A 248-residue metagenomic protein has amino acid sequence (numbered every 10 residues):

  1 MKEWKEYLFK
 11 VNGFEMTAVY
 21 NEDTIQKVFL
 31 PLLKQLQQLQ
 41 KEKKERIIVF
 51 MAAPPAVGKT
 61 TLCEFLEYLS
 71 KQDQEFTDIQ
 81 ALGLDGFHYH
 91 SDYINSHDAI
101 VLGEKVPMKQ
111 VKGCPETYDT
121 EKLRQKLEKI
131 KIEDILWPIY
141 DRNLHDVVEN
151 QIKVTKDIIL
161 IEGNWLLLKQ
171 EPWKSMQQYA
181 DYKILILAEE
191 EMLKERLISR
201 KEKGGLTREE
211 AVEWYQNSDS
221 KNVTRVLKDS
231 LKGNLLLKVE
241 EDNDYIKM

Functional and structural regions predicted by a protein language model:
M1-V28: Charged, amphipathic alpha-helical linker segments immediately N-terminal to NTP-binding catalytic cores
V49-M51: Hydrophobic anchor at the beta1->P-loop junction of P-loop NTPases
A56: Walker A (P-loop) phosphate-binding loop of P-loop NTPases
K59: Conserved lysine of the Walker
L62: Hydrophobic positions on the alpha1 helix immediately C-terminal to the Walker A/P-loop
Q80-G83, F87-N143: Conserved nucleotide-sensing/catalytic segment adjacent to the nucleotide-binding pocket in NTP-handling enzymes
L144-R200: ATP-dependent NMP and nucleoside kinases share a basic, alpha-helical "lid"
E149-N150, E171-K174, S199-M248: Small-molecule kinase domains that catalyze NTP-dependent phosphoryl transfer to phosphate-bearing small molecules
